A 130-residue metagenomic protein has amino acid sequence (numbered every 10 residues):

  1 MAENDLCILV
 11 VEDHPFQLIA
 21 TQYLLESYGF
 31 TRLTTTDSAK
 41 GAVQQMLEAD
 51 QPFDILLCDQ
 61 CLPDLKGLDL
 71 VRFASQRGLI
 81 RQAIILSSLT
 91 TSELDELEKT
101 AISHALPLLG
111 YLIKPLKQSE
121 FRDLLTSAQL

Functional and structural regions predicted by a protein language model:
D5-F16, T21-L25: Conserved acidic segment of CheY-like receiver
Q22, T35-I55: Acidic, metal-coordinating helix/loop segments flanking the phosphotransfer/catalytic sites of two-component signaling
S38, K66-R72: Acidic catalytic/metal-coordinating carboxylates
E48-Q51, A74-I80, S103: Conserved phosphotransfer cores of two-component systems
C58-D59: Active-site residues of response regulator receiver
P63: The feature encodes the CheY-like receiver
D69, L89-G110: Alpha4 helix (beta4-alpha4-beta5 surface) of REC/receiver domains from two-component response regulators
S92, I113-A128: C-terminal output helix
